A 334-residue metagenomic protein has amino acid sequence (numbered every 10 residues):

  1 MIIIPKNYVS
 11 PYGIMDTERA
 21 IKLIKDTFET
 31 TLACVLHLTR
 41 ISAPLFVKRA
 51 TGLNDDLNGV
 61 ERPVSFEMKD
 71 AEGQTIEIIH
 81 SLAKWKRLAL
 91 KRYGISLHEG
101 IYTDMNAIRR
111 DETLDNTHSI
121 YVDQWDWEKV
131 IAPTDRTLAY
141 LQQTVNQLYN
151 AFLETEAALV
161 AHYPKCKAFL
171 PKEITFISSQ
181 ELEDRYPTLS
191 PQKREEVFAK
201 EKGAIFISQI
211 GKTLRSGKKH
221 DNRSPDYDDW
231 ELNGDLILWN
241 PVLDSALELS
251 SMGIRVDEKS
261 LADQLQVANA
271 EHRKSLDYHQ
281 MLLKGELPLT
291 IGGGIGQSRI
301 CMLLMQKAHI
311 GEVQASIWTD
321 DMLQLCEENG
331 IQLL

Functional and structural regions predicted by a protein language model:
I2-H118, D126-V130: Class II aminoacyl-tRNA synthetase-like tRNA-binding/catalytic domains
R19, L23, T27, R136-Q143 (+3 more regions): Generic recognition of stable, solvent-exposed alpha-helical segments in well-folded globular domains
L32-T39, L148-L159, A308: A generic secondary-structure signal for well-formed alpha-helical elements
I41, A50-D55, C166-S179, T319: N-terminal pre-domains immediately preceding structured catalytic cores
D56, F66-K69, K91-L97, T117-S119 (+4 more regions): A general structural signal for short secondary-structure junctions and capping/turn motifs
G73, E99, V122, K202 (+1 more regions): Short connector loops at helix/strand junctions that flank enzyme active sites, especially segments positioning acidic
T103-L189, K193: Extended, charged alpha-beta segments that form solvent-exposed binding/catalytic grooves in nucleic-acid-handling
I108, S179-L334: A translation/RNA-centric and nucleic-acid-associated enzymatic feature enriched in Class II aminoacyl-tRNA synthetases
